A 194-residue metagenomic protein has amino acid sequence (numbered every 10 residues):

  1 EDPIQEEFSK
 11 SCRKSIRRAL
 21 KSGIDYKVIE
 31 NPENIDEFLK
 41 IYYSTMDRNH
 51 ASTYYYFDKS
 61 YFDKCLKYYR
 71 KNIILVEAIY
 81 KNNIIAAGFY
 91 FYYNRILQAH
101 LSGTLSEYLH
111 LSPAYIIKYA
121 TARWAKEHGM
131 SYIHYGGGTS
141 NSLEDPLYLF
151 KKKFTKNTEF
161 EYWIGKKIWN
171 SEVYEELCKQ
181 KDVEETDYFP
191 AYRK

Functional and structural regions predicted by a protein language model:
E1-H110, R123: A conserved beta-strand-loop-helix scaffold within acyl/acetyltransferase catalytic domains
E1-P3, S131-K194: Active-site/acyl-donor-binding loops of N-acyltransferases
I16-S22, V76, N83-F89, E127-L149 (+1 more regions): A broadly tuned preference for mixed-charge, low-complexity surface segments
H50, I73, G129, T158-E159: Secondary-structure boundary/capping signal
K64-Y68, A125, K151, E176-C178: Alpha-helix boundary/capping detector
K67, L111, A120, T158-K167: Repeat-unit-sized solenoid/scaffold elements
N94-K156: Acyl-donor binding region in acyl/amide transferases
